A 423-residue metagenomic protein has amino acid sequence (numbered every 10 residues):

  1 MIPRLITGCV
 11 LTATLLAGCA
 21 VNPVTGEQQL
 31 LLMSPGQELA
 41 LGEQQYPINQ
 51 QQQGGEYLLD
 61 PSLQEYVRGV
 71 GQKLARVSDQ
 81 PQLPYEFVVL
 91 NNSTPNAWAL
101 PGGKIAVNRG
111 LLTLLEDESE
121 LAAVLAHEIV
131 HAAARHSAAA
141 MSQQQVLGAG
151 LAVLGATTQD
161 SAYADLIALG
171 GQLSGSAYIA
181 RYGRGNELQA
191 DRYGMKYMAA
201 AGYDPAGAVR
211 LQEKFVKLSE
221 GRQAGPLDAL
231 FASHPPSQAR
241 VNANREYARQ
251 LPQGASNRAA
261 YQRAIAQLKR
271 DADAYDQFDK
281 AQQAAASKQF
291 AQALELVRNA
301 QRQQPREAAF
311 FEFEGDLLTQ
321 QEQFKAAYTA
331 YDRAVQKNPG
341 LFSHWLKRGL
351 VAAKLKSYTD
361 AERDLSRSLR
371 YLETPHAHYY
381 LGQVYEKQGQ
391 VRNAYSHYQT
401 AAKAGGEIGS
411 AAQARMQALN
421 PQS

Functional and structural regions predicted by a protein language model:
A13-Q37: Bacterial Sec signal peptide processing site at the extreme N-terminus
Q29, E43, Y178, R184-A309 (+5 more regions): Extracytoplasmic and endomembrane cell-envelope/extracellular-matrix remodeling and assembly machinery
A274, A308-A309, F342-S343, P375-H376 (+1 more regions): Helix-start (N-cap) detector for alpha-helical repeat units in TPR-like alpha-solenoids, especially tetratricopeptide
A286, Q320-Q321, K354-L355, K387-Q388 (+1 more regions): Register position in tetratricopeptide repeats
A300, R333-A334, R367-S368, T400-A402: Canonical positions in the second alpha-helix
Q303, K337, R370-Y371, A404-G405: Structural marker of alpha-solenoid helical repeat scaffolds
F313, K347, Y380, A414-R415: Canonical tetratricopeptide repeat
